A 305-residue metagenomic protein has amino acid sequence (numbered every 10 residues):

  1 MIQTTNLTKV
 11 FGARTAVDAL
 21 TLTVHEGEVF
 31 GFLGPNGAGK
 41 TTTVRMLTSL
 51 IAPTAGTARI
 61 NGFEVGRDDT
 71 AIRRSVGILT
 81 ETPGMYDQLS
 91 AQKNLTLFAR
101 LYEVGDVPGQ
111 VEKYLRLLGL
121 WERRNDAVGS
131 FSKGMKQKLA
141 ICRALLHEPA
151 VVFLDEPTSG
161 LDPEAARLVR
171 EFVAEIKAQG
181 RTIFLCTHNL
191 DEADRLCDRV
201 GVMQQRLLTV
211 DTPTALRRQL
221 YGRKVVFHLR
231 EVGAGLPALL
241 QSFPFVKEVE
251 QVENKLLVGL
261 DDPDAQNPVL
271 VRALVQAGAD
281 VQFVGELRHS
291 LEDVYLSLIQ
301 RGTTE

Functional and structural regions predicted by a protein language model:
I2-T4, K9-Q204: ABC transporter nucleotide-binding domains
E26, E103, E122, E231 (+2 more regions): Non-catalytic surface loops within mature trypsin-like serine protease
V65, R230-V232, P263, L287-R288: Short beta->alpha junction loops/turns
D106, E122, K247-E248, V275 (+1 more regions): Residue-level detector of short coil/turn "hinge" positions at structural boundaries
V128, N254, L287: Residue-level "edge-of-site" marker
R170-D261: ABC transporter nucleotide-binding domain
P263-E305: C-terminal coupling/interaction segments
